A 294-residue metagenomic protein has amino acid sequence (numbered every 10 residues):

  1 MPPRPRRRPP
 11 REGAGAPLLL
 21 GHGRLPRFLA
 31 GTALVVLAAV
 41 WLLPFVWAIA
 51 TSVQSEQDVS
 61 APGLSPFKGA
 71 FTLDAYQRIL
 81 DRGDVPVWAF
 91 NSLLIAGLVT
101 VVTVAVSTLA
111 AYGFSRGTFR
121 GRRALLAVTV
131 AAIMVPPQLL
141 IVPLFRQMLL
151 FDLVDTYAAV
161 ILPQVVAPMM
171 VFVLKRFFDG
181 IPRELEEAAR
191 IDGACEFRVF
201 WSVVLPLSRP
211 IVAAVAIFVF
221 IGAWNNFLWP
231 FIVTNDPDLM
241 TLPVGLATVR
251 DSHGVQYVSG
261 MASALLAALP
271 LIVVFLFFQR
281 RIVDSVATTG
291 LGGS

Functional and structural regions predicted by a protein language model:
M1-R24: Short, Lys/Arg-rich, polar N-terminal cytosolic tail immediately upstream of the first transmembrane signal-anchor
R27-S294: A structural signal for multi-pass alpha-helical bundles of membrane permease subunits that mediate small-molecule
